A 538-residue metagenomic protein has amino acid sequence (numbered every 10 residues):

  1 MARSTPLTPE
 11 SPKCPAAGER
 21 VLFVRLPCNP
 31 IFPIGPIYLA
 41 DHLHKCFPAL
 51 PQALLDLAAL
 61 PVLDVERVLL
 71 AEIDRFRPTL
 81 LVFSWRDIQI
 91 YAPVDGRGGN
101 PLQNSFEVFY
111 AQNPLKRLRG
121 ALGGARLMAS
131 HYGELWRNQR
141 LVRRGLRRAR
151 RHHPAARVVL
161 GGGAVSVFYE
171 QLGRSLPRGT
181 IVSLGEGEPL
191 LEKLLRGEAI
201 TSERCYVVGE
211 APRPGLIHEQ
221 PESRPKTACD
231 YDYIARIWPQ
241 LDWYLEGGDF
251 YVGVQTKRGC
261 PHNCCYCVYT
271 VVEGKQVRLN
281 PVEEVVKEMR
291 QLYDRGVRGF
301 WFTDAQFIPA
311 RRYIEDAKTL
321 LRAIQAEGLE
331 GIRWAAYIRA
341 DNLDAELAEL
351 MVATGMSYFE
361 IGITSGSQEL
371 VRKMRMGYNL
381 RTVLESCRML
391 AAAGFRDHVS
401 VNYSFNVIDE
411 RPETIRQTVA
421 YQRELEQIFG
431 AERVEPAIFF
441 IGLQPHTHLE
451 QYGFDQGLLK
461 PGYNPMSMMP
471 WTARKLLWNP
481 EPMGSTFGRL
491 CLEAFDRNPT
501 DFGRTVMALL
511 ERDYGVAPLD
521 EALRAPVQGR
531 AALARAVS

Functional and structural regions predicted by a protein language model:
M1-L26, K45, A49-P51, E66-F76 (+3 more regions): Radical SAM enzyme core and accessory elements
M1-R295: Acidic, low-complexity intrinsically disordered segments
V21, Q52, V158, F300 (+4 more regions): Hydrophobic/aromatic residues located in beta-strands of well-ordered beta-sheets within soluble catalytic
P27, R224-H398, F405: Radical SAM [4Fe-4S] cluster-binding motif and immediate context
C46-P48, R151-P154, Q325-G331, A393-F395 (+1 more regions): Short helix-capping segments at alpha-helix termini
P78-Q89, T303-A305, G362-T364, I441: Short loop/turn segments at strand-loop or loop-helix junctions that form parts of catalytic or ligand-binding pockets
D87-G96, S166-E170, H262, A310-R312 (+4 more regions): Flexible glycine/acidic-rich beta-alpha junction loops that bind and position SAM and/or redox cofactors in anaerobic
Y169-L176, L347, D409-E424: Catalytic cores of alpha/beta
